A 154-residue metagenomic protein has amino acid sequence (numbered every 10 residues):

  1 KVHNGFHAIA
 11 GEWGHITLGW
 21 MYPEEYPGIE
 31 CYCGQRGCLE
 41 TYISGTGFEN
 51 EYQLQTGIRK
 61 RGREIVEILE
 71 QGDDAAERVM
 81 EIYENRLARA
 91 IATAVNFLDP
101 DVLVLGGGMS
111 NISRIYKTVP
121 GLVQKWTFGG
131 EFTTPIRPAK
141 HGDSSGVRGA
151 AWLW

Functional and structural regions predicted by a protein language model:
K1-H3: Hydrophobic "anchor" residues
G5-F6, I43: Short linear motifs in exposed loops
H7-E25: A short, polar/charged loop-to-alpha-helix boundary motif
W20-W154: ATP-binding/phosphotransfer module of carbohydrate and carboxylate kinases, centering on a glycine-rich
